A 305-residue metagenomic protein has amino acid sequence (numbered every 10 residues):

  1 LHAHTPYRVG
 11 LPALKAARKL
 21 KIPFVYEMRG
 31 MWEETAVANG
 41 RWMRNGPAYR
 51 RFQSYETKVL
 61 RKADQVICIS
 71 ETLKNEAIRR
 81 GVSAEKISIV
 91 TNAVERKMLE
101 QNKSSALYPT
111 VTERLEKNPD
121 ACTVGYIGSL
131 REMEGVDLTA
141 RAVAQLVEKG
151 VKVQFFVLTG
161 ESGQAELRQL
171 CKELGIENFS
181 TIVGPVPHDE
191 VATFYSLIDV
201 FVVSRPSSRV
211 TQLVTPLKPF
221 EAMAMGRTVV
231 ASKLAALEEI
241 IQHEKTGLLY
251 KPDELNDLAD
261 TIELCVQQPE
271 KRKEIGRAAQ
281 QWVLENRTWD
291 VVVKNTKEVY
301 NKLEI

Functional and structural regions predicted by a protein language model:
D64, Y195-Q212, R227-T228: Acidic donor-binding loop of glycosyltransferase active sites
T72, A93: Carbohydrate-associated surface elements
N118-V143, F156: Conserved donor-binding/catalytic core segment of Leloir-type glycosyltransferases
I127, Q154-R168: Glycosyltransferase donor-sugar binding loop
A165-E190: Nucleotide-activated donor-binding/catalytic signature segment of Leloir-type glycosyltransferases, i.e., the conserved
V203, E221-A224, T228-A231, I241: Short hydrophobic beta-strand element within catalytic cores of glycosyltransferases and related nucleotide-activated
H243-E244, L248-L255, L264-P269: Conserved acidic donor-binding segment of nucleotide-sugar-dependent glycosyltransferases
D257, L264, K271-N286, N295-E298: A short, well-ordered alpha-helix in the C-terminal region of glycosyltransferases
